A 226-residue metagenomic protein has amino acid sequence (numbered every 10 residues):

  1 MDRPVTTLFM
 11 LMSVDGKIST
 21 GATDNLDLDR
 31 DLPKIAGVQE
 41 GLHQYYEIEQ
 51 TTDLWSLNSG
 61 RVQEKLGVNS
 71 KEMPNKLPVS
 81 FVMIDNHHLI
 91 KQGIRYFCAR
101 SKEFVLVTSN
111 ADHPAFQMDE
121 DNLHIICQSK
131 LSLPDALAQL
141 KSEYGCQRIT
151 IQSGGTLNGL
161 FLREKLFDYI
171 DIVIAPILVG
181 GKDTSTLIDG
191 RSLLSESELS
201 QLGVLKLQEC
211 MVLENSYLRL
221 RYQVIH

Functional and structural regions predicted by a protein language model:
M1-H226: Enzymes that bind and transform nitrogen-containing heteroaromatic metabolites
